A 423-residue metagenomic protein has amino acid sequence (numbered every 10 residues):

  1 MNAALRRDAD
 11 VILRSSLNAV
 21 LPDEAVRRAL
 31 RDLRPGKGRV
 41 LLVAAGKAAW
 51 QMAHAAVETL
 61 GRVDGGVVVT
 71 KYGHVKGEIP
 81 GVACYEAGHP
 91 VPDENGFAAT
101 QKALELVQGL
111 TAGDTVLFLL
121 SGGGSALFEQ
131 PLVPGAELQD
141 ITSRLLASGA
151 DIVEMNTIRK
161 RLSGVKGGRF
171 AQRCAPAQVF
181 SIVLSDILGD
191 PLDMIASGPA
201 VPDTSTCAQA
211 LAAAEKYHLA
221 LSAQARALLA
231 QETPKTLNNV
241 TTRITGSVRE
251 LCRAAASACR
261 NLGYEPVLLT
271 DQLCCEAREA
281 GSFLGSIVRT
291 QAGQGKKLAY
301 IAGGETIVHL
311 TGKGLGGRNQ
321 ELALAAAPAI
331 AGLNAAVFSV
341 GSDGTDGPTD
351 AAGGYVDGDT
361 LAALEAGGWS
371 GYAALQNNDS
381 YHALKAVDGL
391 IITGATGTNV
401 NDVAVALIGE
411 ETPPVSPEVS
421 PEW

Functional and structural regions predicted by a protein language model:
M1-V43, Q51-M52: An N-terminal, well-structured beta->alpha segment
V43-A45, V67-T70, L117-G122, S181-I187 (+3 more regions): Short beta-strand segments
A55-G65, I79-C84, L104, Q108 (+5 more regions): A glycine- and small-aliphatic-rich helix-loop capping segment at beta-alpha/alpha-beta transitions that lines
T70-A112, E154, I158-R159: Glycine-rich oxoanion-binding loops at beta->alpha junctions
P134-A220: Internal gly/pro-rich beta-alpha loop/helix module that stabilizes soluble enzyme cofactors or their anionic handles
A177-F180, P202-F283, I287: Accessory alpha-helical/coil subdomains and C-terminal extensions that flank or cap enzyme catalytic cores
G263-S339, G347-P348: Active-site segments that bind and position negatively charged phosphate/pyrophosphate groups
L324-P414, W423: Internal helix-turn-beta structural module
